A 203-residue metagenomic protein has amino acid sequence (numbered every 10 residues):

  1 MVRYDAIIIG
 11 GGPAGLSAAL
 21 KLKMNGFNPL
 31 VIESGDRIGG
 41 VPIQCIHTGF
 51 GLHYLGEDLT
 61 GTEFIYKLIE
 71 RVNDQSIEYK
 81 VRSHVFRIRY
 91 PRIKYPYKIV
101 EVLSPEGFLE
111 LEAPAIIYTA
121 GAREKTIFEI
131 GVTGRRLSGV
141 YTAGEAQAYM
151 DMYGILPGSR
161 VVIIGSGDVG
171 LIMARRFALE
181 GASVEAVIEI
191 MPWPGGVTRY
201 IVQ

Functional and structural regions predicted by a protein language model:
M1-I9, L68-R71, Q75-S159: FAD-binding core/adjacent interface of flavoenzyme oxidoreductases
Y4, G11-A14, K21-K23, G56-F64 (+4 more regions): Catalytic cores of large soluble enzymes that bind and process phosphate-bearing ligands
D5-H53, R71-D74, E78-K80: N-terminal cofactor/phosphate-binding cores enriched in small/glycine residues, especially glycine-rich loops such as
I9-I32, A122-F128, T133-S138, T142-W193: Rossmann-like dinucleotide/flavin-binding elements
G35-L59, I130-G131, G195-Q203: Conserved N-terminal glycine-rich FAD pyrophosphate-binding loop of Rossmann-like flavoproteins
P42-Q44, P91, P96-I99, F128-G131 (+2 more regions): Short acidic, glycine/serine/threonine-rich loops at helix termini
F64-K67, S183, Y200: Exposed alpha-helical structural elements
